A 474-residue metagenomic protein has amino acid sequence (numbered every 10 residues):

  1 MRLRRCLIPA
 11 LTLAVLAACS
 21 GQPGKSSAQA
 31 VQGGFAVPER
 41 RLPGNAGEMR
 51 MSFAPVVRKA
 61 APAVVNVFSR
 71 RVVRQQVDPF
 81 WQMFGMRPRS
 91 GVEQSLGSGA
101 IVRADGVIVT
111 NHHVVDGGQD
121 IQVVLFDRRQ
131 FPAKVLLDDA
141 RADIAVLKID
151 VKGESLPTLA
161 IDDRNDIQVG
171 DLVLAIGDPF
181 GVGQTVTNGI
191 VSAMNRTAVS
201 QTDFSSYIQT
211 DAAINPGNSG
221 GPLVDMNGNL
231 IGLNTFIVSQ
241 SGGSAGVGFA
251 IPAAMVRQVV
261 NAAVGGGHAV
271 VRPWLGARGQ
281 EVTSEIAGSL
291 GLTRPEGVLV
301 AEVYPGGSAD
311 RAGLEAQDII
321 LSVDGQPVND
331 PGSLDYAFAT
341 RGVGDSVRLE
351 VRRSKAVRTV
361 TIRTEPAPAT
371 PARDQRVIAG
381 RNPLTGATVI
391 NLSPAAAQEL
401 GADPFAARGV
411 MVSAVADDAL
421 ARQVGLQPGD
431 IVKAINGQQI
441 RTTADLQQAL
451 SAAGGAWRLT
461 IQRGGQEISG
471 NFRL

Functional and structural regions predicted by a protein language model:
M1-I8: Bacterial N-terminal signal peptides that target proteins for export
V15-A18: C-terminal motif of bacterial Sec signal peptides marking the signal peptidase cleavage site
S20-S346, R352-T385, I390-A395, R408 (+2 more regions): Serine-dependent protease modules
G401-P404, G409-R458, Q462-E467, R473: C-terminal soluble interaction/assembly domains
